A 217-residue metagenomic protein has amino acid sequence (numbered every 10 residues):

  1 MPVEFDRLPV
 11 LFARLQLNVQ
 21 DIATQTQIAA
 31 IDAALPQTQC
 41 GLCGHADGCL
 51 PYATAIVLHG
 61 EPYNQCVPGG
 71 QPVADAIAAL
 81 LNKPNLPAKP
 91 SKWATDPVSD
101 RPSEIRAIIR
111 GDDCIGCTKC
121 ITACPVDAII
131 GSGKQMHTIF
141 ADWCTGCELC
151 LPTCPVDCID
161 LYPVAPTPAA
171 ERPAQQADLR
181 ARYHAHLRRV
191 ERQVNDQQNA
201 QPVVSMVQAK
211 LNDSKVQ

Functional and structural regions predicted by a protein language model:
M1-D21, P90, A94-P102, A141-Q217: Flanking helices and flexible, charged tails adjoining ferredoxin-like Fe-S electron-transfer domains in multi-subunit
L11, Q20-I22, I28-A30, L81: Rossmann-like nucleotide/phosphate-binding core characteristic of flavoprotein oxidoreductases
Q20, G41-L42, C66: Glycine- and other small-residue-rich loops at beta-strand/loop junctions that grip anionic moieties
Q25-Q37, G60-E61, Q65-P68, K89-G116 (+4 more regions): Ferredoxin-like iron-sulfur electron-transfer modules
I31-D32, H45-L81, D160-V164: Iron-sulfur (Fe-S) cluster-binding segments and ferredoxin-like electron-carrier domains, especially [2Fe-2S]
G41-G44, A53-I56, T118-I121, P125-A128 (+2 more regions): Cys/His-coordinated zinc-binding microdomains
L42-D47, P90-S91: Short coil/turn segments at secondary-structure boundaries
